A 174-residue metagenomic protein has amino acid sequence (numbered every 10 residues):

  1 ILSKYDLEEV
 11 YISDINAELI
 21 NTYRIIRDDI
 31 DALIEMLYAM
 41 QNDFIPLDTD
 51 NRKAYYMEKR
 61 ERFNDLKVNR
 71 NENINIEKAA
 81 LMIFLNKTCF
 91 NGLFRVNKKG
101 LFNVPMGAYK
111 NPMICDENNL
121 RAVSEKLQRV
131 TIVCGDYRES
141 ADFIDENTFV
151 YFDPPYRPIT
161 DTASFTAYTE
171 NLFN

Functional and structural regions predicted by a protein language model:
I1-K4, I12-N16, I83, K87-F90 (+2 more regions): Conserved proline-anchored active-site loop of SAM-dependent methyltransferases that bridges a beta-strand
D6-Q128: Class I S-adenosyl-L-methionine-dependent methyltransferase module
I20, D142, I159: Conserved protein kinase catalytic core
T22, T49, T88, T131 (+3 more regions): Residue-identity detector for threonine
L101-Y109, Y156-N174: Mobile active-site "lid"/loop adjacent to the S-adenosyl-L-methionine
I114, T131, L172: Conserved phosphate-coordination/catalytic loops
N118-E146, V150-Y151: A mid-sequence, solvent-exposed acidic-amphipathic segment
